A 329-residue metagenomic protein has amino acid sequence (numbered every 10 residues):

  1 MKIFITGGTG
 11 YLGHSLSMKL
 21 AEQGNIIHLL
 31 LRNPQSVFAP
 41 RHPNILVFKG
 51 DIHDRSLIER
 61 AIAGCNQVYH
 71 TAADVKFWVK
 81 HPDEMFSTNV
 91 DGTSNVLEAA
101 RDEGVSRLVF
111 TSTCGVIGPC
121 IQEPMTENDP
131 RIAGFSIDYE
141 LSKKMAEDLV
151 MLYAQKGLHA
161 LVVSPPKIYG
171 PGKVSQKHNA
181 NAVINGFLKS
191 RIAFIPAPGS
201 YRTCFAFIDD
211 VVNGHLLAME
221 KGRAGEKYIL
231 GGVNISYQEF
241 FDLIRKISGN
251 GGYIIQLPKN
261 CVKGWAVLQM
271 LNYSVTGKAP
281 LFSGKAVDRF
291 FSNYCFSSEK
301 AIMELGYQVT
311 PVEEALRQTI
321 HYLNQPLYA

Functional and structural regions predicted by a protein language model:
I3-Q23: N-terminal Rossmann NAD(P)H-binding glycine-rich loop of SDR-like oxidoreductase domains
S36, R41, I45-D91, A99: NAD(P)H-binding glycine-rich loop region in Rossmannoid oxidoreductase-like domains and their noncatalytic homologs
F77, C114-E123, I168-G172, K177: Conserved catalytic-site region of short-chain dehydrogenase/reductase
F86-S87, F135-E147, K177-N181, Y201-F205: Short-chain dehydrogenase/reductase
D91-Y139, L161: Conserved Rossmann-fold NAD(P)-dependent oxidoreductase catalytic core, especially the SDR/UDP-sugar
D148-G172: Conserved beta-loop-beta element that borders a ligand/cofactor-binding pocket
V183-A206: A conserved pocket-lining segment of Rossmann-fold NAD(P)-dependent short-chain dehydrogenase/reductase
G214-L281, S298, L316-H321, P326-A329: Mid/C-terminal beta-alpha module of Rossmann-like enzyme folds, strongest in SDR-family dehydrogenases/epimerases
